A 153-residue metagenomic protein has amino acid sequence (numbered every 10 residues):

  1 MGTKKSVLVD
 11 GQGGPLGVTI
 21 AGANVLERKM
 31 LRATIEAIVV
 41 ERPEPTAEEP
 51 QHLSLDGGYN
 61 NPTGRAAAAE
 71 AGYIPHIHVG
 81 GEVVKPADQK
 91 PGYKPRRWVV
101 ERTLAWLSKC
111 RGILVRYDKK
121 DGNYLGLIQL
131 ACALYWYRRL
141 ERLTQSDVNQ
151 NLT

Functional and structural regions predicted by a protein language model:
M1-K4: Short, flexible loop/turn motifs enriched in small residues
V7-L8, G13, L31, D56 (+4 more regions): Mobile genetic element proteins and their domesticated derivatives, centered on retroelements and DNA transposons
T19-E44: Active-site beta-loop-alpha junctions of metal-dependent nucleic acid enzymes, especially the RNase H-like/DDE
N24, P43-N123: Helix-centered, glycine/charged polyanion-binding patches within enzymatic domains that contact phosphate-containing
V40-P43, G112, Y135, R139: Generic structural signal for secondary-structure transition and capping sites
G126-T153: C-terminal domain-tail junction helix/linker
